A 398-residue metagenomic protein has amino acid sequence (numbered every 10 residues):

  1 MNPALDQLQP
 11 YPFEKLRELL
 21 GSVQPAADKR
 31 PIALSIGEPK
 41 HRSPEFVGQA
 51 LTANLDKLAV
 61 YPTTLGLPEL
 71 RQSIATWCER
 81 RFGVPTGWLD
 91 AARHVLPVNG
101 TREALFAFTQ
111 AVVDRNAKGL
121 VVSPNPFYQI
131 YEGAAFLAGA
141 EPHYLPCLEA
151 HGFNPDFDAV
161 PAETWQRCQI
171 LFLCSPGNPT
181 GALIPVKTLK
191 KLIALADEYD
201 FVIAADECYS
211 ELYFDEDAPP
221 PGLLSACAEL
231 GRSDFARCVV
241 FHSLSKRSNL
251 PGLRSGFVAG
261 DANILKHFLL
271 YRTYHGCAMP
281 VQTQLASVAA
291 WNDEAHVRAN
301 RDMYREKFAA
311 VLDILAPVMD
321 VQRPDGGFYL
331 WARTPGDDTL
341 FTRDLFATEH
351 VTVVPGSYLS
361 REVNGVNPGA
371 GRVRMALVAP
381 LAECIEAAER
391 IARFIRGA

Functional and structural regions predicted by a protein language model:
A4-Y11, S22-N54, S73, V84-A398: PLP-dependent class I/II
K57-Y61: A short acidic, glycine-rich active-site loop that binds or catalyzes chemistry on phosphate/adenosine moieties
L65-G66, L70: Short beta-strand to alpha-helix junction loop
R80-R81: Conserved Helicase C-terminal RecA-like lobe
